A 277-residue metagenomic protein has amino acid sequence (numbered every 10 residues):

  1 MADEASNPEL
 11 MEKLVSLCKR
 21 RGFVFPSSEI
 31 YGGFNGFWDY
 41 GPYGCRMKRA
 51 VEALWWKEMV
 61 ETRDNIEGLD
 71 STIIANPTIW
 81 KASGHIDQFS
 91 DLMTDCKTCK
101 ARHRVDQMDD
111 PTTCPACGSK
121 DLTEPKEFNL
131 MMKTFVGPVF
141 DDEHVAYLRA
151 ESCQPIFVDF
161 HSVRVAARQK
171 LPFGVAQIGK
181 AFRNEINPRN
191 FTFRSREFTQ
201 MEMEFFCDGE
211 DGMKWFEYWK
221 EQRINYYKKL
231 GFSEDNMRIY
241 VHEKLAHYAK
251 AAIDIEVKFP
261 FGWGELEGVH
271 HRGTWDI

Functional and structural regions predicted by a protein language model:
A2-I277: TRNA-recognition modules of translation machinery and tRNA-sensing kinases, especially anticodon-binding
